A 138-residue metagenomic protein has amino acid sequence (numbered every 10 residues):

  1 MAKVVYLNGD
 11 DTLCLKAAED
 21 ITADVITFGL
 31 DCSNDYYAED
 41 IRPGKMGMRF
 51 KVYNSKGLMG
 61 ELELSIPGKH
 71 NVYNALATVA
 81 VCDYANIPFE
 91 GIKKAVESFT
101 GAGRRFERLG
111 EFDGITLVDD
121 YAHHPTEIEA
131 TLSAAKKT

Functional and structural regions predicted by a protein language model:
M1-L117, K137: Acidic, Mg2+-coordinating active-site environments of NTP-dependent enzymes
Y121-T138: AMP-binding/adenylate-forming catalytic core of the ANL superfamily
